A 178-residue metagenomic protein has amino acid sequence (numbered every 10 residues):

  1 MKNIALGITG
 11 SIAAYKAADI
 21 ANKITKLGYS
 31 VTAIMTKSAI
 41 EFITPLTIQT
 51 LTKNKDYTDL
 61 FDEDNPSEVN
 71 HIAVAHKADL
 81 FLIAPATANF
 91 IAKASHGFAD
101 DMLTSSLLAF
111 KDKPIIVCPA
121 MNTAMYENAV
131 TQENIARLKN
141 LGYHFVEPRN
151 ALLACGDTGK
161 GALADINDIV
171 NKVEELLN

Functional and structural regions predicted by a protein language model:
M1-V117, N122-N178: A cross-family phosphate/adenosyl-ligand binding-site feature
